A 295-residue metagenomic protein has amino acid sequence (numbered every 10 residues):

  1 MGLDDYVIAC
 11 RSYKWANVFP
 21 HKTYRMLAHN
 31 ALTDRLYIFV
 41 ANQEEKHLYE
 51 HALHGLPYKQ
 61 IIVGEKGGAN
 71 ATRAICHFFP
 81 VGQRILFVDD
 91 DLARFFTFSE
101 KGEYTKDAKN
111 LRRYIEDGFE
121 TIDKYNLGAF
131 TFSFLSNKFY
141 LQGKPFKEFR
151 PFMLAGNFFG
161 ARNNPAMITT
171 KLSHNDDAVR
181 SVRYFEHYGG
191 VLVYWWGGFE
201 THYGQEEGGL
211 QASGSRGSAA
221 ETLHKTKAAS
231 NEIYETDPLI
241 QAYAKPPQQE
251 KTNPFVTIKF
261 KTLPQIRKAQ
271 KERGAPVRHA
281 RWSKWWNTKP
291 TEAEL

Functional and structural regions predicted by a protein language model:
G2-V7, K14-K22, L172-H174, A178-L295: C-terminal catalytic/acceptor-binding lobe
D4-C10, T33-F39, Y58-I61, I85 (+2 more regions): Hydrophobic beta-strand segments of well-ordered beta-sheets in folded domains
V7-D34, E44-L53: Short, well-formed alpha-helical segments that are part of the catalytic scaffolds of diverse glycosyltransferases
Y13-W15, G67-G68, D91-A93, L135-F139 (+2 more regions): Short, solvent-exposed loop/turn segments at secondary-structure junctions
P20-M26, E103-E120, T222-N231: Well-ordered, non-membrane alpha-helical segments in soluble/globular domains
F39-V88, A93-D107: Active-site-proximal specificity loops/subdomain of glycosyltransferases
R84-D89, G128-S133, V191-W195, A242-K245: A structural signal for short, well-ordered beta-strand segments and their strand-loop junctions that often border
F95-E186: Conserved catalytic core of nucleotide-sugar-dependent glycosyltransferases
